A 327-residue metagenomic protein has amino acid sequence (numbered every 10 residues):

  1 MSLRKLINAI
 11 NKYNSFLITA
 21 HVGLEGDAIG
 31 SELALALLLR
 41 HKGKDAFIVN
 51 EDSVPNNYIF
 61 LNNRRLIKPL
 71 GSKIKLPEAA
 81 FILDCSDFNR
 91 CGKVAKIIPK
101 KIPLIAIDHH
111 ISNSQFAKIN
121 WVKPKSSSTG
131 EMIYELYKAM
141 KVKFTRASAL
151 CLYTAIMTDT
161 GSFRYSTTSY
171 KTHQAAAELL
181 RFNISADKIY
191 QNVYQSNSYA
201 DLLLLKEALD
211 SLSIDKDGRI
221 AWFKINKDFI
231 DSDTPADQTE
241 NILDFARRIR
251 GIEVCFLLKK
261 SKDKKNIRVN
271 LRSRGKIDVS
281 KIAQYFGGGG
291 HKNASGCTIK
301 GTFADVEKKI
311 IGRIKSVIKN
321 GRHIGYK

Functional and structural regions predicted by a protein language model:
S2-V22, G30-I59, P69-L70, I74-A79 (+1 more regions): Hydrophobic helix-and-loop "lid/oligomerization" segment in the mid-to-C-terminal part of catalytic domains
I7, P69-G71, K93-K96, N120-K123 (+2 more regions): A generic local secondary-structure boundary/capping motif
V22-L24, C85-F88, H110-S112, K227-D228 (+1 more regions): Short glycine-rich anion-binding loops that position phosphate/pyrophosphate groups of nucleotides and phosphorylated
G26-E32, F88-G92: Short glycine/serine/threonine-rich phosphate/pyrophosphate-binding segments that cradle anionic phosphate groups
A34-A36, I97-K100, V122-K123, Q174: Glycine-rich, phosphate-binding/catalytic loops in enzymes
N62-R64, P69-I119: Active-site cofactor/cluster-binding pocket
L104-A106, N120-W121, I220-W222, L257: Conserved beta-strand scaffold positions in the cores of enzyme catalytic domains, especially in NTP/NDP-utilizing
I107-A175: Short alpha-helices
